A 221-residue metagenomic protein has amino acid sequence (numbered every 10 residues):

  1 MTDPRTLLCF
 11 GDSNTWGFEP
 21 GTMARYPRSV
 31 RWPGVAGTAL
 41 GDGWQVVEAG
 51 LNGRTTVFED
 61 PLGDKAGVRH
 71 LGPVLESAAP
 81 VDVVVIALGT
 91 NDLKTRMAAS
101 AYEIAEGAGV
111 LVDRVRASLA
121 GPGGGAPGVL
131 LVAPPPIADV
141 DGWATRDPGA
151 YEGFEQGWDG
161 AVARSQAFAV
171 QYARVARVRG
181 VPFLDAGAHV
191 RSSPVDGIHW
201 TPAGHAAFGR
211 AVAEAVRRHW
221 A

Functional and structural regions predicted by a protein language model:
M1-G50, E59-P61, P73-A78, V84 (+1 more regions): Serine-esterase "nucleophile elbow" of acetyl-processing enzymes
T2-D3, K65-A221: Alpha-helical cap/lid subdomain in secreted, periplasmic, or secretory-pathway luminal O-acyl-processing enzymes
N14-T15, N52, N91, P135: Catalytic metal-binding/acid-base residues of hydrolase active sites
G17-P20, V57-F58, K94-R96, V195: A generic structural signal for short coil/turn motifs at secondary-structure boundaries
G53-T55, S192-S193: Short secondary-structure capping/turn micro-motifs that flank functional sites
T55-T56, T201: A diffuse structural propensity rather than consistent per-protein peaks
T56-A66: Structural motif
